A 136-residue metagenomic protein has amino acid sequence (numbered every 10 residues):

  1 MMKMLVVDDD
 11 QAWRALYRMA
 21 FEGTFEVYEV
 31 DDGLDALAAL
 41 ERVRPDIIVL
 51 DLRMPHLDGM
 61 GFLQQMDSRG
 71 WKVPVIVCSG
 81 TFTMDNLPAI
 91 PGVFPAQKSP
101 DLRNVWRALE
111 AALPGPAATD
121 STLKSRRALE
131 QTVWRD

Functional and structural regions predicted by a protein language model:
V7-D8, V30, I48: Conserved sequence signature across two-component system core domains
Q11-Y28: Two-component/phosphorelay signaling modules centered on CheY-like receiver
D32-D35, D58-G61: Acidic catalytic/metal-coordinating carboxylates
D51: Active-site residues of response regulator receiver
M54: Receiver (REC) domain active-site loop signature in two-component systems and cognate sites in sensor histidine kinases
C78-S79: Hydrophobic/aromatic residues positioned on beta-strands within the core alpha/beta folds
P100-L113, A117-S121: C-terminal output helix
P116-D136: CheY-like receiver
